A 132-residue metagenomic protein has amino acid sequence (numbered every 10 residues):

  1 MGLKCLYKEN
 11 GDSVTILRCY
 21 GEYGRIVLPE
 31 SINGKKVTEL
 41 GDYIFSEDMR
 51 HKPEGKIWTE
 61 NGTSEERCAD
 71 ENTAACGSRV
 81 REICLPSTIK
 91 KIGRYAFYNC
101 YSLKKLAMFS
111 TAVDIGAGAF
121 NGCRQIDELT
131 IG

Functional and structural regions predicted by a protein language model:
G2-D12, Y20-T38, R50-K91, Y101-D114 (+1 more regions): Structural signature of tandem-repeat unit edges
Y43, G93-A96, G116-N121: Consensus positions within tandem repeat domains that build extended binding/scaffold surfaces
I44, D48-M49: Short secondary-structure subsegments characteristic of cysteine-rich extracellular domains
